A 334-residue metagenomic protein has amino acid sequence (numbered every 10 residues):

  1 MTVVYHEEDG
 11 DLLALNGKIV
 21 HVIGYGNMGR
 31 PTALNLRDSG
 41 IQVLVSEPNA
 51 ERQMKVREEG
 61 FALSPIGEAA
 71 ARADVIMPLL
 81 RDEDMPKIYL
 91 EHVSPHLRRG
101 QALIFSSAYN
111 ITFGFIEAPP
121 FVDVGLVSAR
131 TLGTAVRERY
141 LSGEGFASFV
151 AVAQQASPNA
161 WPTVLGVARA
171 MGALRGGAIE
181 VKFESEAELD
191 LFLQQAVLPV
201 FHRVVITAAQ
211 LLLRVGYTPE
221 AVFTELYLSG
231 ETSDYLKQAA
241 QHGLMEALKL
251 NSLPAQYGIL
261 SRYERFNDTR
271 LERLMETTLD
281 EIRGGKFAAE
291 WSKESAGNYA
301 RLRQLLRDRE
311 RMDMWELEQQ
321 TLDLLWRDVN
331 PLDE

Functional and structural regions predicted by a protein language model:
T2-A62: NAD(P)+-binding Rossmann beta1-loop-alpha1 motif at the extreme N-terminus of oxidoreductases
I41, L97-Q101, P120-V122: A short helix->loop->beta-strand "cap" motif at the edges of active sites that frequently abuts
Q53, A69, M85, P219-T224: Small-residue helix-packing motif on alpha-helices
G67-F115: Rossmann-fold NAD(P) dinucleotide-binding segment
I104-Q194: Rossmann-fold dinucleotide-binding core
P158-P162, G166-G172, G177-G216, E220-A240: Active-site-proximal catalytic alpha-helix in oxidoreductases
E220-E334: NAD(P)-dependent Rossmann-like dehydrogenase/reductase catalytic/cofactor-binding core
